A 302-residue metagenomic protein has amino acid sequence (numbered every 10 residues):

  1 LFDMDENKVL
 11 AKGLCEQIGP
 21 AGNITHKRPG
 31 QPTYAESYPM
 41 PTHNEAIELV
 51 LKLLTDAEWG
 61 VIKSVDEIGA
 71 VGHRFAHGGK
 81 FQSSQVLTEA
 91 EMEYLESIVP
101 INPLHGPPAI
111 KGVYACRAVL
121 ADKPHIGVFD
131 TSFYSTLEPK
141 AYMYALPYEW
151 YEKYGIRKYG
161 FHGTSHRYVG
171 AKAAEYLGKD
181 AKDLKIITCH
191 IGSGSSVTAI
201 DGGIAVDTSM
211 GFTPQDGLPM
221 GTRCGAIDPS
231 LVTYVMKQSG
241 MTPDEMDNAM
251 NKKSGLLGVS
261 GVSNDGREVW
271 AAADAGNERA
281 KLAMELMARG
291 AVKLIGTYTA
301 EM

Functional and structural regions predicted by a protein language model:
L1-M40, G211: Short glycine-rich, Thr/Ser-proximal phosphate-binding strand/loop in the N-terminal lobe of ATP-dependent enzymes
L53-I68, A173-D180, I295-M302: Phosphate/pyrophosphate-binding loops at sites that engage ATP/ADP/AMP, CoA/4′-phosphopantetheine, polyphosphate
L54-H105, I126, S132-M143: Short beta-strand-loop/turn "lid" adjacent to the catalytic site in phosphate-handling enzymes
H73, P103-P107, P124-F129, I187-C189 (+2 more regions): General beta-strand structural signal in soluble alpha/beta enzymes
F133-M236: Glycine-rich phosphate-binding loop of actin/hexokinase-like ATP-binding domains
L231, M236-V262: Oxyanion-binding "anion nests"
N248, G255-V259, G266-E301: Adenine-nucleotide phosphate-binding core of ATP-dependent small-molecule kinases
